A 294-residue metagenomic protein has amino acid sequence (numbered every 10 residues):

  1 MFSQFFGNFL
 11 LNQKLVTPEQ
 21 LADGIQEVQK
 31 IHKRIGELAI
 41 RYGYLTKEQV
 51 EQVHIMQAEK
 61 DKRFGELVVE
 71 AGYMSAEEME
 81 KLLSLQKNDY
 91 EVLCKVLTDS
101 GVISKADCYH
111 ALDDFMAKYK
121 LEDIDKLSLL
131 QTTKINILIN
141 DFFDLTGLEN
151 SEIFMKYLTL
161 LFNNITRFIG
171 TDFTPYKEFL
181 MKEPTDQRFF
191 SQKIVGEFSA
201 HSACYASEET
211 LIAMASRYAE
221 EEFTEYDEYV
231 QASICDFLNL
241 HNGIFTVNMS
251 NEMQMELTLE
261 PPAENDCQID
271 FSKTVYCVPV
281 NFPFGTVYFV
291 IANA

Functional and structural regions predicted by a protein language model:
M1-T146, N163, R167, C235-D236 (+2 more regions): Non-catalytic accessory regions
N88-Y90, T98-D99, S104-A294: Composition-driven recognition of glycine/serine/threonine/acidic- and proline-rich low-complexity segments and repeats
